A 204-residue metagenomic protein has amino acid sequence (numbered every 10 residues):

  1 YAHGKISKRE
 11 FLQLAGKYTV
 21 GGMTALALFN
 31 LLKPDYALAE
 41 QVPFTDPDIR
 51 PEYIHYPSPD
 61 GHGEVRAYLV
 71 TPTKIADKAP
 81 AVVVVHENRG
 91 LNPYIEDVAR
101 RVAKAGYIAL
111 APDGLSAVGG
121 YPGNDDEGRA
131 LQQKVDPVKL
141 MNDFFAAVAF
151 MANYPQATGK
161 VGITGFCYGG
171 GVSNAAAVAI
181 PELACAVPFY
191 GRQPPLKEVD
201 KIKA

Functional and structural regions predicted by a protein language model:
Y1-E10: N-terminal secretory signal peptides
L38-I75: N-terminal cap/lid segment of alpha/beta-hydrolase-fold proteins
K78-E87: Short beta-strand element of the alpha/beta-hydrolase
P93-P112, A117: Short amphipathic alpha-helix adjacent to the substrate-entry channel of hydrolases
L115-V138: Cap/lid segment of the alpha/beta-hydrolase catalytic domain
A130-Y154: Alpha/beta-hydrolase active-site loop
F145-K203: Primarily recognizes the serine-hydrolase "nucleophile elbow" in alpha/beta-hydrolase and SGNH/GDSL folds
